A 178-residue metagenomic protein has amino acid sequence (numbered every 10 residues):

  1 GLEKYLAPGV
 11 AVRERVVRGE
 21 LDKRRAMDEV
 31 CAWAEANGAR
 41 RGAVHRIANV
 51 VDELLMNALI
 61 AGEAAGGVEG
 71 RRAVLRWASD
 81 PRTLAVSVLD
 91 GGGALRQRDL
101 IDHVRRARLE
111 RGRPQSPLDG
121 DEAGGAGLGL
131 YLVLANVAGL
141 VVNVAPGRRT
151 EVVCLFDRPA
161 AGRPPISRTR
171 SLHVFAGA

Functional and structural regions predicted by a protein language model:
G1-N49, I60, A64, P165-A178: Bergerat-fold GHKL ATPase/HATPase_c domain
V10-R13, R82-V86, T150: Short beta-strand element(s) in the Bergerat
R41-R76, A135: Conserved ATP-binding N-box helix of the HATPase_c
V74-R76, A85-S87, E151-V153: Beta-strand secondary-structure signal
R76-D80, N143-A145: Short beta-strand micro-motifs enriched in acidic
A78-G125, R163-F175: Glycine-rich/acidic phosphate-handling loop/turn and adjacent ATP-lid/helix of nucleotide-binding kinase/ATPase domains
A126-Y131: Hydrophobic Leu site in an alpha-helix of the histidine kinase catalytic ATPase core
L132-E151, R158: Conserved glycine-/histidine-rich ATP-lid loop and adjacent helix of the Bergerat-fold HATPase_c
